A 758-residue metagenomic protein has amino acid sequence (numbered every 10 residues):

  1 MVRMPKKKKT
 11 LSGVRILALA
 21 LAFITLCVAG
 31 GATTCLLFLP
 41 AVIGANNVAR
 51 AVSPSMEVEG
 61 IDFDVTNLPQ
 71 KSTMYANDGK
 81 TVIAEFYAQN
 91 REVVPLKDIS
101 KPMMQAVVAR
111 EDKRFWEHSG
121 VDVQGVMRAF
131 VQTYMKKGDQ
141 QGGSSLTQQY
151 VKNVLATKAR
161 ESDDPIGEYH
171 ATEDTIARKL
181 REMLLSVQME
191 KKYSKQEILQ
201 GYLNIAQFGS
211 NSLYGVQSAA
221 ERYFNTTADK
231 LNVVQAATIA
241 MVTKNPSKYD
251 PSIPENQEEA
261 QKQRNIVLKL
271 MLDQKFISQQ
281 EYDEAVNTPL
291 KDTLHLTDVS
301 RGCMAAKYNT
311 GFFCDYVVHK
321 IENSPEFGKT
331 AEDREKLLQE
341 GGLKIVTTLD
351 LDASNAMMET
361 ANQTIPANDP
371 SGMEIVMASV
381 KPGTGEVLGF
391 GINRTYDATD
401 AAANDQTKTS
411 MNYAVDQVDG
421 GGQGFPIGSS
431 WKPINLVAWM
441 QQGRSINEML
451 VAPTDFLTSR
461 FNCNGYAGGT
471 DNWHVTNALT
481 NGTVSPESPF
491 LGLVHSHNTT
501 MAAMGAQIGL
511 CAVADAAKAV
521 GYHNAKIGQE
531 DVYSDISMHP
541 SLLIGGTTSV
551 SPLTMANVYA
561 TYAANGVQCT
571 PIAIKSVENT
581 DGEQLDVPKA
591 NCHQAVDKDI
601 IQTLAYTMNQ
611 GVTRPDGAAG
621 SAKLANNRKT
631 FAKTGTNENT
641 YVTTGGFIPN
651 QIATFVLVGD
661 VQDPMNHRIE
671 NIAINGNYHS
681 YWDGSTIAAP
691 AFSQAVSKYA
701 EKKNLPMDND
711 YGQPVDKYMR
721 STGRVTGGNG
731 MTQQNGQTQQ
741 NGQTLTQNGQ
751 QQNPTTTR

Functional and structural regions predicted by a protein language model:
M1-T73, T81: N-terminal type II signal-anchor transmembrane helix that functions as the membrane-insertion/stop-transfer segment
A41-A45, I61-N77, Q141-Q149, V154-E182 (+9 more regions): Extracytoplasmic/periplasmic proteins that interact with beta-lactams or build/remodel peptidoglycan
L68-S278, V494-N498, G505-G509, G521-H523: Peptidoglycan glycan-strand catalytic modules in the bacterial/periplasmic cell-wall system
T81-E92, Y214-R222, N245-P254, L337-L338 (+9 more regions): Short pre-catalytic segments that frame enzyme active sites
I99, A109-D122, K136-G142, E190-K195 (+14 more regions): Bacterial peptidoglycan biogenesis and beta-lactam-recognition machinery
M135-R160, V299-M304, R444-V513, H539-L542 (+1 more regions): Conserved catalytic neighborhood of penicillin-recognizing serine enzymes
T347-A367, M377, F390-N393, A398-P426 (+5 more regions): A penicillin-recognizing enzyme superfamily signal
R720-R758: Ser/Thr/Gly/Pro-rich low-complexity, disordered linker/stalk segments of secreted and cell-surface proteins
